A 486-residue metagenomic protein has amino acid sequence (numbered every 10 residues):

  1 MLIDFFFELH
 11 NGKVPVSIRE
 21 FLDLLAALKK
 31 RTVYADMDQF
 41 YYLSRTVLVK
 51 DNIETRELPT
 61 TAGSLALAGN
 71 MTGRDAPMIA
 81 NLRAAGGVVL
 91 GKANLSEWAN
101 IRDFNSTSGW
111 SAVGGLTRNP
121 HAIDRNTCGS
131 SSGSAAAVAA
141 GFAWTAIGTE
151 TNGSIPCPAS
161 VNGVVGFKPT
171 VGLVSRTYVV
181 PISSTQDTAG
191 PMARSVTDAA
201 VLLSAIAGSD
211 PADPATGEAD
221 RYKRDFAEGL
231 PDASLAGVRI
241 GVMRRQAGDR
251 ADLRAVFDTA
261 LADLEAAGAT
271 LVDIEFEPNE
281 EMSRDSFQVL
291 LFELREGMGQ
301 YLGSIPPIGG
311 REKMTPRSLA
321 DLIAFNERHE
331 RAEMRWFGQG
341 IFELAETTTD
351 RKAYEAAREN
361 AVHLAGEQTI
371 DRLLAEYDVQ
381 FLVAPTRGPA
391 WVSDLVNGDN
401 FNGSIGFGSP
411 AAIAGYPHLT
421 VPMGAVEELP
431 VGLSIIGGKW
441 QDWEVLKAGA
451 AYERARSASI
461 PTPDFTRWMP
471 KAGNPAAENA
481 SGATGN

Functional and structural regions predicted by a protein language model:
M1-V49, T55: Subset of Sec-pathway N-terminal targeting signals
D51-A62, G229-M243, F292-A365, T420-P430 (+1 more regions): Short helix-loop capping/hinge segments that flank enzyme active sites or metal/cofactor-binding pockets
D51-N152, T170, A236, T259-A262 (+2 more regions): Gly/Ser-rich catalytic/binding loops embedded in alpha/beta enzyme cores
A62-S64, R118-I123, S130, V180-T188 (+3 more regions): Flexible glycine/proline-enriched surface loops and loop-helix/loop-strand junctions
R83, D225-F226, D249-E275, G297-N326 (+1 more regions): Acyltransferase
V88, A139-R244, D258-A267, S304-P307 (+2 more regions): Structural helix-boundary/capping segments
E218-D220, Y354-A356, Y377, P389-G408: Short, surface-exposed loop/helix-turn segments at secondary-structure junctions that function as lids/hinges flanking
